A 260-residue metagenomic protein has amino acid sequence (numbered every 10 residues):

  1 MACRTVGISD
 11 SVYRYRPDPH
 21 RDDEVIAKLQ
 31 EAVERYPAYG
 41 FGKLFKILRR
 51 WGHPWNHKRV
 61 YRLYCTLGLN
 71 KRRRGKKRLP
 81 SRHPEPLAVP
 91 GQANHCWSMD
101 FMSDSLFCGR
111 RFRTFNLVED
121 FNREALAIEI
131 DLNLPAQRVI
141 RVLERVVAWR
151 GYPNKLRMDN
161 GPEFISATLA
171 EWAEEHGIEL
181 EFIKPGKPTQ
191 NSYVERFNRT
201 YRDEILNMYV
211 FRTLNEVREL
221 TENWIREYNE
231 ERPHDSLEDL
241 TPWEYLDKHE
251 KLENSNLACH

Functional and structural regions predicted by a protein language model:
M1-H260: Charged DNA-binding/catalytic regions of mobile-element recombinases
